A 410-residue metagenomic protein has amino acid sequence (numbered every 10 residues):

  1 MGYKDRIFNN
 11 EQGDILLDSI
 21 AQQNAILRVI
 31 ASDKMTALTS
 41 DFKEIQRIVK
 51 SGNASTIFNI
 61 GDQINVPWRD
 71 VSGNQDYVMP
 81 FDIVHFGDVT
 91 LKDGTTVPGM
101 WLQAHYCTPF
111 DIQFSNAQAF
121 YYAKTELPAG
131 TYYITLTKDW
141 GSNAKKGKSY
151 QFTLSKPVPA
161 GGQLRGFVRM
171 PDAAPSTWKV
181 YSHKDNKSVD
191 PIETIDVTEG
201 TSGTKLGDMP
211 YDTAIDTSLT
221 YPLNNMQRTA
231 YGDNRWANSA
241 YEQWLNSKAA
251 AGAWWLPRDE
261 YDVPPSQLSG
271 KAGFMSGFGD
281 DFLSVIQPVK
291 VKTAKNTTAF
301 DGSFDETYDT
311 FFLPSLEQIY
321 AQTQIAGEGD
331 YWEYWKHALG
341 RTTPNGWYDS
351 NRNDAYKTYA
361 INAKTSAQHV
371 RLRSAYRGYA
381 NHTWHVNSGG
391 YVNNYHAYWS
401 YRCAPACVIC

Functional and structural regions predicted by a protein language model:
M1-A25: Short, low-complexity N-terminal tether/leader segments at secretion or assembly junctions of large, surface-exposed
A25-C410: Collagenous Gly-X-Y triple-helix signature in extracellular proteins
